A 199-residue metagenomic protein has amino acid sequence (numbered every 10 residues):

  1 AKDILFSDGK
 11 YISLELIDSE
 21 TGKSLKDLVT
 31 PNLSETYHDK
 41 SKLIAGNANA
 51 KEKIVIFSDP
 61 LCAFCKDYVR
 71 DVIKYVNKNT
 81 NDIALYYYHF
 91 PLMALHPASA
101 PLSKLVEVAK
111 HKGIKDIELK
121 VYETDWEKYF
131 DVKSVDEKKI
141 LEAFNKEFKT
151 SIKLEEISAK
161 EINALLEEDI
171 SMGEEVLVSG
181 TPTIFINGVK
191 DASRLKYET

Functional and structural regions predicted by a protein language model:
A1-K53, D67-R70, L141, N145-E147 (+2 more regions): Non-globular targeting/processing and membrane-anchoring segments
K10, D59-P60, F90-P91, V189: Solvent-exposed coil/turn segments that connect beta secondary-structure elements in extracytoplasmic/periplasmic
I56-F57, L102: Acidic/histidine-rich, surface-exposed loop or edge segments in extracytoplasmic proteins
S58, C65-N79: Typically the conserved alpha-helix immediately C-terminal to a functionally engaged Cys/Sec in thioredoxin-like
S58-L61, G180: Short pre-active-site segment immediately N-terminal to redox-active cysteine/selenocysteine motifs in thiol-based
A63-K66, A164: A generic "alpha-helical surface" signal
N81-Y86: A fold-wide structural signal in alpha/beta-hydrolase
P91-T199: Cysteine-centric redox/oxidoreductase cores and disulfide-bonded domains
